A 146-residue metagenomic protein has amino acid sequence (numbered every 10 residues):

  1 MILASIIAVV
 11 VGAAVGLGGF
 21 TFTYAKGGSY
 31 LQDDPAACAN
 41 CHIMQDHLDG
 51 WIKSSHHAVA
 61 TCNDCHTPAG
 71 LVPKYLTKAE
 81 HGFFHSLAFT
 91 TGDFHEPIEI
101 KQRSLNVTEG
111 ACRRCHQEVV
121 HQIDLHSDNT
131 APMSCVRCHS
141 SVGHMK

Functional and structural regions predicted by a protein language model:
M1-K146: Short sequence/structural segments immediately N-terminal
